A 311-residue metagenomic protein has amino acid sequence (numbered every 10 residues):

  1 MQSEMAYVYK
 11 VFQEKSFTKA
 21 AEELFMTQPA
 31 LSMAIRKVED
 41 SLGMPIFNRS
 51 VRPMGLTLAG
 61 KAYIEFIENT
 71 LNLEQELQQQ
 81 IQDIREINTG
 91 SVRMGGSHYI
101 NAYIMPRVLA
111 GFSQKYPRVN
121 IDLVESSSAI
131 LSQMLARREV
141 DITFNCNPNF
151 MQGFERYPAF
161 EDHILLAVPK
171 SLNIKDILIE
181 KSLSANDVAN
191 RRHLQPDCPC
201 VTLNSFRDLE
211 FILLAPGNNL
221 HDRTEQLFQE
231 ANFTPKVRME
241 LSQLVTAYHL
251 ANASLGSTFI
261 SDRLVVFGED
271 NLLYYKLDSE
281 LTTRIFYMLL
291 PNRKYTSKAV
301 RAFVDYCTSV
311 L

Functional and structural regions predicted by a protein language model:
M5, S41-L42, Y63-R85: Alpha-helical linker/hinge and terminal dimerization helices associated with HTH transcriptional regulators
Y9-T27, V51: Short helix-boundary/capping micro-motifs
E39-L58, Q78: A short LG(V/I)-centered, amphipathic sequence patch enriched for acidic residue(s) preceding the LG motif
T89-Q152, L241: Central regulatory/effector-binding core of bacterial HTH transcription factors
V108-G111, A129-A185, L273-Y275: Short beta-strand-centered segments that line the small-molecule binding cleft or hinge of alpha/beta clamshell
S127, L131, A136-E139, C146 (+1 more regions): Hydrophobic hinge/microswitch elements
I174-D176, K181-A231, S297: Secondary-structure junction motif
V265, L273-L311: A late-sequence structural motif
